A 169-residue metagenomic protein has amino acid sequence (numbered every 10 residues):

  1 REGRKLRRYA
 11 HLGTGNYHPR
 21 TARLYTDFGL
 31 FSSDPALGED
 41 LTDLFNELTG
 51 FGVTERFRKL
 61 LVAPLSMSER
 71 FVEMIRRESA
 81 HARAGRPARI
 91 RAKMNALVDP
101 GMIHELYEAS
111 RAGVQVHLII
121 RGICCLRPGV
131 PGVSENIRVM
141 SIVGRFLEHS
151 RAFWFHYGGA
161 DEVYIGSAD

Functional and structural regions predicted by a protein language model:
R1-N16, T21, A36-G38, P64-D169: PLD/PLD-like phosphodiesterase catalytic module centered on the HKD motif
H18-G50: Mobile "lid/hinge" segments at catalytic clefts and subdomain interfaces of large enzymes
L24-F31, E55-A63: Charged, low-complexity surface segments at secondary-structure and domain boundaries
E47, F51, E78-H81: Conserved, well-folded catalytic cores of nucleic-acid-processing and energy-transducing macromolecular machines
F51-L60, G85-P87: Gly-rich Lys/Arg/Thr-decorated short loops/hinges at beta-loop-alpha junctions or inter-strand turns that position
